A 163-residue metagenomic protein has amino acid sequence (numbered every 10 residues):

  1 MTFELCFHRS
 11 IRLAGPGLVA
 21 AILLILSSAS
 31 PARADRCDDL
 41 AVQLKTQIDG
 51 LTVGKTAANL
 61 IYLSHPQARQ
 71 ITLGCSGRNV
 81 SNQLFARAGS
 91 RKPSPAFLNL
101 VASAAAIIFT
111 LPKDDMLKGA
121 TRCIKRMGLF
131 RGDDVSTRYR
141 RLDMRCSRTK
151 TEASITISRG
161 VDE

Functional and structural regions predicted by a protein language model:
M1-R12: N-terminal secretory signal peptides that target proteins for export/translocation
A14-S27: Bacterial N-terminal signal peptides
A29-A34: Sec/Tat signal peptide C-region and signal peptidase I cleavage site
D35-N79: N-terminal secretory signal peptides
Q43-I48, N82-R87, F130-D133, A153-I157: Extracellular/mature segments of secreted proteins
L51-L60, T110-R140: Short glycine-rich, low-complexity/disordered patches
I71, G77-M127: Long, charged/polar, surface-exposed segments that mediate recognition or autoinhibition
D134-V161: Short, exposed beta-strand-loop hairpins at the edges of beta-sheets in extracellular/periplasmic proteins
